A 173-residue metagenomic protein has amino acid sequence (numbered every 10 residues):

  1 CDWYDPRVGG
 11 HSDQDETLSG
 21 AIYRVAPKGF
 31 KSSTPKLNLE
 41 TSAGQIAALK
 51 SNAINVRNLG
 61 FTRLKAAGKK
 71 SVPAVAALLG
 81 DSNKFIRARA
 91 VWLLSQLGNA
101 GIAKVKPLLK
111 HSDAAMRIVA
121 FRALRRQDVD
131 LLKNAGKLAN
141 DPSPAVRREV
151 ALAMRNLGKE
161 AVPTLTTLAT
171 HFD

Functional and structural regions predicted by a protein language model:
C1-Q45, N55-L59, R63-A66, V119: Beta-propeller domains with acidic blade repeats across secreted/periplasmic ectodomains and cytosolic WD/CNH propellers
C1-T17, G136-D173: Repeat-solenoid scaffold signature
G9-D13, A47-N52, S95, K110-S112 (+2 more regions): Short, contiguous acidic/charged loop-to-helix segments that flank catalytic cores in large enzymes
T34-P35, I54-A67, F85-N99, K104-P107 (+3 more regions): Structural detector for internal amphipathic alpha-helices that build alpha-solenoid repeat scaffolds
L49, L79, L109, A139 (+1 more regions): A conserved position within tetratricopeptide repeats
N52-A53, S82-N83, S112-D113, P142-S143 (+1 more regions): Short inter-helical turns and helix N-cap capping residues of alpha-solenoid HEAT/ARM repeat scaffolds
K70-A74, L78: Short, charge-rich amphipathic alpha-helical segments embedded in non-transmembrane helical bundles/solenoids
